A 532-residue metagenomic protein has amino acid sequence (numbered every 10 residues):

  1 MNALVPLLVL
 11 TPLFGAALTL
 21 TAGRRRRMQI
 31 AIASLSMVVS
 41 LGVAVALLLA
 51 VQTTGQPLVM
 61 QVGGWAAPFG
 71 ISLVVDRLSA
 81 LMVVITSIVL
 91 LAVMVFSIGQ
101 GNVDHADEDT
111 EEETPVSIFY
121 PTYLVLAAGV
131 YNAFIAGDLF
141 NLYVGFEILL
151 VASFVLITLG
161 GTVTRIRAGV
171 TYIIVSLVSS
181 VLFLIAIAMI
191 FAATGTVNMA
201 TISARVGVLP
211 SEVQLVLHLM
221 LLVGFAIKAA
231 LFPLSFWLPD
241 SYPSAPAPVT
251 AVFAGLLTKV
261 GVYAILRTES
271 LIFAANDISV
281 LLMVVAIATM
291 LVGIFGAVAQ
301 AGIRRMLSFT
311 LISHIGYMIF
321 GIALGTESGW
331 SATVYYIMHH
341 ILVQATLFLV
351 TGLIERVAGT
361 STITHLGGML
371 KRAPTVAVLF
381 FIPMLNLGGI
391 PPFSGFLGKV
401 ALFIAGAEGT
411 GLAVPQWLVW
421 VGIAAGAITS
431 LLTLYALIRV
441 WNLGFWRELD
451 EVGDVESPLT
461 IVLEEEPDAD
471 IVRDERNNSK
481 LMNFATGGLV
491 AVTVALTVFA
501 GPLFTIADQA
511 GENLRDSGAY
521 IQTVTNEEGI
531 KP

Functional and structural regions predicted by a protein language model:
N2-L4, L18-P121, A200-A204, Q509 (+1 more regions): Transmembrane helix-loop-helix hairpins at membrane boundaries of multipass inner-membrane proteins
L7-R26, V223, A230: N-terminal signal-anchor/start-transfer transmembrane helix
R27-V38, R167-L177, A373-L379, K480-G488: Alpha-helical transmembrane segments and their helix-start/interface "positive-inside/aromatic belt" motifs in integral
G42-T54, L184-F191, I390-P391, L496 (+1 more regions): C-terminal TM-helix exit segments that contain a strictly Trp-centered aromatic cap at the helix terminus
Q52-W65, A192-S203, V357-A358, V400 (+1 more regions): Peri-membrane helix termini and adjoining interfacial loops of integral membrane proteins
P57-R77, G409, A413-W417, T523-E527 (+1 more regions): Interfacial loop/helix-cap signal at membrane boundaries in integral membrane proteins
A92-N102, A106, V125-F140, S153-S394 (+4 more regions): Hydrophobic transmembrane alpha-helices and their helix-loop junctions in integral membrane proteins
I363-T364, L370-A377, L437-P532: Cytoplasmic/organellar membrane-interface segments at the starts of transmembrane helices in multi-pass inner-membrane
